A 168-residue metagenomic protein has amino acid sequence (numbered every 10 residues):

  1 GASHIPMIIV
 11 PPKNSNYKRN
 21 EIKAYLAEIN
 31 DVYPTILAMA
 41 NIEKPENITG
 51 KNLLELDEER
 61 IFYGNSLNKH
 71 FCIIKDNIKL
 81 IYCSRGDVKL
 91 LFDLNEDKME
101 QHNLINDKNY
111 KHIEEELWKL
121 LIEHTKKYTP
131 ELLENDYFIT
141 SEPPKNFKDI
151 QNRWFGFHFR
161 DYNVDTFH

Functional and structural regions predicted by a protein language model:
G1-E58: Substrate-binding rim/cap in mid-to-C-terminal beta-strand-loop elements of soluble/periplasmic
A2-S3, A27-P34, I48-K51, K75 (+5 more regions): A structural signal for well-ordered alpha-helical segments within the folded catalytic domains of diverse enzymes
P11, I73-D76, Y82-C83, L94: Active-site beta-strand termini and strand-to-loop segments that position acidic
P12-S15, L94-E100: Short acidic (Asp/Glu) and glycine-rich catalytic loops that position anionic groups and cofactors
G50, K69-H70: Short, acidic/polar N-cap/turn motifs at the starts of alpha helices
E58, N68, R85-D87, N109: Short strand-connecting beta-turns/loops that link adjacent beta-strands
I61-N65: Two-metal-ion RNase H-like nuclease active-site motif
L104-H168: Long, internal low-complexity/basic segments
